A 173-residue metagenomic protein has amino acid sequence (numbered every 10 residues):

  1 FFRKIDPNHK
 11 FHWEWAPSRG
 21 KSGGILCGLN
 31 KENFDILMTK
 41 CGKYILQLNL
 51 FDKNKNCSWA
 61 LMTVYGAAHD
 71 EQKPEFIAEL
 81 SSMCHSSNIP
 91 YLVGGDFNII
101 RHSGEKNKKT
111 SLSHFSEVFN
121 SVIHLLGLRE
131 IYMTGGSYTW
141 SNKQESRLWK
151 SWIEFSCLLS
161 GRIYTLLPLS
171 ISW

Functional and structural regions predicted by a protein language model:
F1-W173: A shared catalytic/ligand-binding motif for oxyanion handling
